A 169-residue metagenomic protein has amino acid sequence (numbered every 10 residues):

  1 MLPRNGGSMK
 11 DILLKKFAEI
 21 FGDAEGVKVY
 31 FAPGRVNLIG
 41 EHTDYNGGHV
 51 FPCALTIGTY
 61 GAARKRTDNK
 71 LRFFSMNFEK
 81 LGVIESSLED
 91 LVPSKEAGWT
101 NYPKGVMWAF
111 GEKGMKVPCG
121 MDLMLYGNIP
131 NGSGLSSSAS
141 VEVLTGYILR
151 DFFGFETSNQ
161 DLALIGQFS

Functional and structural regions predicted by a protein language model:
N5-A139, V143-S169: ATP-binding N-lobe of GHMP and related small-molecule kinases
